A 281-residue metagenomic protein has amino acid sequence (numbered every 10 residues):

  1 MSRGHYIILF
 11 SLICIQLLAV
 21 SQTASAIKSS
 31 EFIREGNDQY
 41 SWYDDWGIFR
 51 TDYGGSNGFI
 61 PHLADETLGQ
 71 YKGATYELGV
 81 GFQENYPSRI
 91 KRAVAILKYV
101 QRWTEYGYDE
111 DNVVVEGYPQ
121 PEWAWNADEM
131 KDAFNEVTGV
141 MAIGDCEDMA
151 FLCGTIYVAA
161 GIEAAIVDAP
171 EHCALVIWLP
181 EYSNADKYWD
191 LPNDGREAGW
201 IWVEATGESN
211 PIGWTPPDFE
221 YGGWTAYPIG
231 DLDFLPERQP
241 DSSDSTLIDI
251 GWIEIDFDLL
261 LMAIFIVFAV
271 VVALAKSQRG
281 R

Functional and structural regions predicted by a protein language model:
M1-N37, Y43, I96, L175 (+1 more regions): Secretory targeting signatures
S2-S88: N-terminal pre-first-transmembrane soluble regions of secretory-pathway and organelle membrane proteins
A26-E31, E35-G36, N57, L97-E110 (+7 more regions): Broad hydrophobic/π-residue packing in well-ordered secondary structure
T51-M141, A198: Secondary-structure boundary elements
D111-M141, T215, Y227, L232-D258 (+1 more regions): Intrinsically disordered, low-complexity regulatory regions in eukaryotic proteins
V140, G144-D148: Short, conserved micro-motifs enriched in small and acidic residues
E147-Q239, D244-L247: Hydrophobic/aromatic-rich core segments of domains that either
